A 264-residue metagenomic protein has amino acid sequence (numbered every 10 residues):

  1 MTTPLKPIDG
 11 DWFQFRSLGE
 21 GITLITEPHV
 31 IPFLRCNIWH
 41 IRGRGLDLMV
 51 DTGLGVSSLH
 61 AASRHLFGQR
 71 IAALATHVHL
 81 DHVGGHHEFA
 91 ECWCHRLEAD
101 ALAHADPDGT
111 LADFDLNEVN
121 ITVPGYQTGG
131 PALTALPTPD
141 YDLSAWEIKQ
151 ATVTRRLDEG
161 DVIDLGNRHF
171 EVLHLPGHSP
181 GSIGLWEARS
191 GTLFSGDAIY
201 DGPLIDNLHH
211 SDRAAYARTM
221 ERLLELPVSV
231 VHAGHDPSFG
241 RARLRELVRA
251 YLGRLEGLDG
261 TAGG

Functional and structural regions predicted by a protein language model:
M1-E20, L175: Alpha/beta-hydrolase fold catalytic core
T2, G260-G264: C-terminal regulatory/interaction regions
W12-H65, G184-G196, Y200: Conserved beta-strand hairpin/beta-sheet module of binuclear metal-dependent hydrolase folds, prominently
I25-V30, A105, N207-S211: Acidic/histidine-rich helix-loop elements that form or flank divalent-metal/phosphate-binding sites at the catalytic
C36-N37, H104-P107, N207, R243-E246: Short aromatic-enriched loop/helix-cap "lid" or pocket-rim segments at secondary-structure transitions that line
G43-G45, F67-R70, H86-C92, A188-S190 (+1 more regions): Short glycine/proline-enriched coil/turn segments at helix->beta-strand junctions
L46-M49, L54-V56, L143-R155, V162-L165 (+1 more regions): Metallo-beta-lactamase
S58-V162, A250-G257: Active-site HxH/HxHxD metal-binding segment of metal-dependent hydrolases
